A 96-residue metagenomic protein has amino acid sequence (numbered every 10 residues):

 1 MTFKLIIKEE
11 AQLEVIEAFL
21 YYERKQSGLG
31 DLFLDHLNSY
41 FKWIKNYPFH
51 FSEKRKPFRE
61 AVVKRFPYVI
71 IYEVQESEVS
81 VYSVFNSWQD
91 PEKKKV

Functional and structural regions predicted by a protein language model:
M1-L34: Arg/Lys-rich, positively charged N-terminal/basic patches that mediate binding to nucleic acids
E9, V63-R65: Conserved strand-loop elements at the edges of beta-sheets that form or border functional pockets
A11, L37, Y72: GIY-YIG nuclease signature motif recognition
V15, F19, L37, F41 (+1 more regions): Short amphipathic alpha-helical/adjacent loop interface patches that line ligand and macromolecule-binding sites
Y22, Q26, I44, P48-F51 (+1 more regions): A general structural signal marking secondary-structure boundaries and capping sites
D31, S52-K54, E92-K93: Short, hydrophobic secondary-structure boundary micro-motifs
S39-V63: A short, surface-exposed loop/turn module that caps and links secondary-structure elements
Y68-V69, E73-V96: Enriched for short, Lys/Arg-rich terminal
